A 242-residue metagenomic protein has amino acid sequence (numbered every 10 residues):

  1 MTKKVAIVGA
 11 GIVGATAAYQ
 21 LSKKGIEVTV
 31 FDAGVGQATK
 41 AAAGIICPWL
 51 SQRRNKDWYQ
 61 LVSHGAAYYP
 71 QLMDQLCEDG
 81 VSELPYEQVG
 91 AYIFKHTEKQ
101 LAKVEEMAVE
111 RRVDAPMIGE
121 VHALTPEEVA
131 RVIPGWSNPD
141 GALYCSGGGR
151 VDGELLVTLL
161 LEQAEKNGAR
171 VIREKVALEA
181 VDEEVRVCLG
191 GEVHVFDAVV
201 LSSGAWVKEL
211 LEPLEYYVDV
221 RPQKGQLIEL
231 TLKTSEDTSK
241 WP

Functional and structural regions predicted by a protein language model:
K3-T29: N-terminal Rossmann-like FAD-binding beta1-loop-alpha1 element of flavoenzymes
V13, G36, W206: Conserved Rossmann-like nucleotide-cofactor binding loop
T16, V181, L189-P242: Flavin-dependent oxidoreductases
K23-A42: Glycine-rich FAD pyrophosphate-binding loop
K24, Q163, N167: Conserved dinucleotide-binding and phosphotransfer motif residues
I45-V132: Dinucleotide-binding Rossmann-like beta1-alpha1 core, especially the glycine-rich loop that anchors the ADP
Q60-S63, H96-L101, L143-E162: Short beta-strand to alpha-helix junction loop
G149, V171-R186: A conserved short coil-to-beta-strand element within the FAD-binding core of flavoproteins
